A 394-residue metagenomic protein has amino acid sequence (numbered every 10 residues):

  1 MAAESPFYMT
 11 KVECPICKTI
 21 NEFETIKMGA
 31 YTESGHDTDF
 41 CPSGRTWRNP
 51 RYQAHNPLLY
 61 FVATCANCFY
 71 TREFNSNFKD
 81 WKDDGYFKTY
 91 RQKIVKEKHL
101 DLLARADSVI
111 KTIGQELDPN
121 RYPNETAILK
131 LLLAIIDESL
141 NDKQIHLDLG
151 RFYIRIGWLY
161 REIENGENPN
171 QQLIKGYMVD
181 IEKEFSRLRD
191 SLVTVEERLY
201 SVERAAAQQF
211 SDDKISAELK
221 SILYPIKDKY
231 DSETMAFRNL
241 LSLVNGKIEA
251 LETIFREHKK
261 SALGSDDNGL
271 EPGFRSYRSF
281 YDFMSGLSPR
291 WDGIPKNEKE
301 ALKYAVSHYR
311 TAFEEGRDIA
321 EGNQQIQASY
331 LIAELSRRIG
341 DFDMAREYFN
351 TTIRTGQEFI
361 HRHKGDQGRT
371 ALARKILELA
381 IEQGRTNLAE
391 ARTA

Functional and structural regions predicted by a protein language model:
M1-I94: N-terminal cysteine/histidine-rich coordination modules
V95-G293, G322-R338, K375-T386: Amphipathic alpha-helical repeat scaffolds of TPR domains
L131-L140, S307-E315, T351-H361: Amphipathic alpha-helical segments of tetratricopeptide repeats
Q144, N297-E300, A320, I360 (+1 more regions): Structural signature of alpha-solenoid helical repeat scaffolds
P169, A345-R346, T352: Solenoid-repeat scaffolds in large eukaryotic assemblies
E358-A394: Terminal, low-structured helical/coil segments at or just beyond the last alpha-helical repeat
